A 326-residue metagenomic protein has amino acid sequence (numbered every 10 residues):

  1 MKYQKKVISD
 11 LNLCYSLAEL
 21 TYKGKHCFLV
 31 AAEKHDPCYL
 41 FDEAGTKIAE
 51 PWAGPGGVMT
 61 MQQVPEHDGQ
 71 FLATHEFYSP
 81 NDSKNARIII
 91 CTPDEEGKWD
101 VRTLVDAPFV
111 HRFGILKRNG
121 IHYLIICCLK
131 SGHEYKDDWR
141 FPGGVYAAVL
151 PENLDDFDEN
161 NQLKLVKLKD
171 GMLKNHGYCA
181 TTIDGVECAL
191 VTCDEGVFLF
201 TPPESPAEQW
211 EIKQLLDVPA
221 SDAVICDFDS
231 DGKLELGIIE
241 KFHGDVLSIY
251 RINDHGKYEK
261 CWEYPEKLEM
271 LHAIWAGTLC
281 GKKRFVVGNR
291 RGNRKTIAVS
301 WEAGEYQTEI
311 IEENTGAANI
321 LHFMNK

Functional and structural regions predicted by a protein language model:
M1-K326: Beta-propeller-forming repeat regions
